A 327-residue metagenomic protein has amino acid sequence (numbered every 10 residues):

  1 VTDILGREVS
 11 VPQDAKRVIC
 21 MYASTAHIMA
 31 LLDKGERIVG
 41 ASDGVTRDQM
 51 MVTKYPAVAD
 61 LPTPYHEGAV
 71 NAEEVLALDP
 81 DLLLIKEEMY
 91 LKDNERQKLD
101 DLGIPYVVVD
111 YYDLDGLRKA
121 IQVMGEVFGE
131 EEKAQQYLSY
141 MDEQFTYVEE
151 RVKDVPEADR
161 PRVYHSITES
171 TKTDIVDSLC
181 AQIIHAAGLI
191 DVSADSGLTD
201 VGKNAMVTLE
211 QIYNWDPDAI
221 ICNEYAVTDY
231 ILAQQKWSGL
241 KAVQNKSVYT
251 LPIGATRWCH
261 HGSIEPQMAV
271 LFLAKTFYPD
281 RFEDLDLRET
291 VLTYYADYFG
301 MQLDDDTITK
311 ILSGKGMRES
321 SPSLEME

Functional and structural regions predicted by a protein language model:
V1-Q13, E327: Short, low-complexity disordered leader/linker segments with a strong preference for bacterial N-terminal type II
I4-G6, L61-E73, G197-L209: Short helix-initiation/N-cap motifs at beta->coil->alpha
E8, D93-K172, V201-N204, T250-E325: Extracytoplasmic substrate-binding proteins
I19-Y22, V39-S42, L82-K86, P105-D110 (+4 more regions): Structural recognition of the beta-strand scaffold that forms the well-ordered cores of secreted hydrolase catalytic
C20-L78, L82-M89, L189-V192: A short, structured surface patch at a secondary-structure boundary
S24-H27, G44-R47, L82-L83, E88-L91 (+5 more regions): Solvent-exposed loop/turn segments at secondary-structure junctions within structured extracellular/periplasmic domains
L78, A194-T250: A contiguous binding-surface segment within folded domains or other stable secondary-structure elements
V176-K203: Alpha-helical, coiled-coil/dimerization segments enriched in small aliphatic residues
